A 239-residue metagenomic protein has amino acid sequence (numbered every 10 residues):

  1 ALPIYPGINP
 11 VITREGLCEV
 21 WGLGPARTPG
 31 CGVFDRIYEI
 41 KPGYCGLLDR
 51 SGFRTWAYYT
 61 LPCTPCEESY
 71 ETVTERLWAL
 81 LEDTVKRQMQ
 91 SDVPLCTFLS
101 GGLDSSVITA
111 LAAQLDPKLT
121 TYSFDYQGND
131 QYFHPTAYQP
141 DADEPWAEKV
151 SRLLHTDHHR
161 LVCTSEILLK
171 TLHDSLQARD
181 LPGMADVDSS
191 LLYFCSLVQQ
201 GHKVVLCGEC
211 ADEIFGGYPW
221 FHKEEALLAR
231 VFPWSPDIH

Functional and structural regions predicted by a protein language model:
A1-A178, L191: Cysteine-centered catalytic environments shared across enzyme families
T72-T74, V187, F232-W234: Short, charged/polar low-complexity linear motifs in solvent-exposed/disordered segments
C96, H159, M184, V205-L206: A local structural micro-motif
L103, D130, T171, L192-H239: Active-site adenylate/phosphate-handling loop in enzymes that bind or generate adenylated species
S123-D125, V187, E209-C210, Y218: Glycine-rich, histidine-containing beta strand-loop boundary motifs that form or position
R179-V187: Long, Lys/Arg- and hydrophobic-enriched amphipathic alpha-helices
